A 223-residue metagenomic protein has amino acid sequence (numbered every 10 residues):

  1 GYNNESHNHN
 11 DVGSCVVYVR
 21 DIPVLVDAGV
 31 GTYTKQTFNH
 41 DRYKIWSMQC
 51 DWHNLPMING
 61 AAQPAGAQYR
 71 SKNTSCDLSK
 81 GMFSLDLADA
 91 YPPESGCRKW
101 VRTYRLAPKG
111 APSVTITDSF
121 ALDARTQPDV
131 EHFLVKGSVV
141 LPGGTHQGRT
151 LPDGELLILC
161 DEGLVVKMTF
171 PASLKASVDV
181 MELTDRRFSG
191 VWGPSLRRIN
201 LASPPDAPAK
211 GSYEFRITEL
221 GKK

Functional and structural regions predicted by a protein language model:
G1-K223: Extended polysaccharide-engagement surfaces of secreted carbohydrate-active enzymes
